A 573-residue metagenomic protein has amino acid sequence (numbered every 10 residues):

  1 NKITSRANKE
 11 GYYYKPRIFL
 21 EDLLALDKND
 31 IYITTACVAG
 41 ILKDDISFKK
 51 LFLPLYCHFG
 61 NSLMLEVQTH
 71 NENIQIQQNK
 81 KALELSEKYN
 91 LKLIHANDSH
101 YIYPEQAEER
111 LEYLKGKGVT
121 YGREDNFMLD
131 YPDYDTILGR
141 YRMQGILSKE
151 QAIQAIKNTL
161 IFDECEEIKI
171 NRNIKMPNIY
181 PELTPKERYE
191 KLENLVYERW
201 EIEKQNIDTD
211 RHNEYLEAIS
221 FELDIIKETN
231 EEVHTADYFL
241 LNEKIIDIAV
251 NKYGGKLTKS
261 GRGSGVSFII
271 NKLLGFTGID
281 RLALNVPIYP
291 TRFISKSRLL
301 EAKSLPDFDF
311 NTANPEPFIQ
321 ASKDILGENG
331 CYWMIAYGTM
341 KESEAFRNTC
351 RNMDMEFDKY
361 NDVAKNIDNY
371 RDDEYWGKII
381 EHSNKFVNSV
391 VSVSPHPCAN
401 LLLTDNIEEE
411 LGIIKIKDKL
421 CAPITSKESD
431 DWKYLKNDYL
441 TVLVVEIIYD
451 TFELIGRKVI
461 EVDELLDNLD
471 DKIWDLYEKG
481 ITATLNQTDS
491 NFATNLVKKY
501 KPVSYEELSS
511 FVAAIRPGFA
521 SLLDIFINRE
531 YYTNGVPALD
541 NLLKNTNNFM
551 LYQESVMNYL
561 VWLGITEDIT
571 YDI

Functional and structural regions predicted by a protein language model:
N1-I573: Alpha-helical scaffold/interaction cores of sigma-54-like transcription cofactors and many family A DNA polymerases
